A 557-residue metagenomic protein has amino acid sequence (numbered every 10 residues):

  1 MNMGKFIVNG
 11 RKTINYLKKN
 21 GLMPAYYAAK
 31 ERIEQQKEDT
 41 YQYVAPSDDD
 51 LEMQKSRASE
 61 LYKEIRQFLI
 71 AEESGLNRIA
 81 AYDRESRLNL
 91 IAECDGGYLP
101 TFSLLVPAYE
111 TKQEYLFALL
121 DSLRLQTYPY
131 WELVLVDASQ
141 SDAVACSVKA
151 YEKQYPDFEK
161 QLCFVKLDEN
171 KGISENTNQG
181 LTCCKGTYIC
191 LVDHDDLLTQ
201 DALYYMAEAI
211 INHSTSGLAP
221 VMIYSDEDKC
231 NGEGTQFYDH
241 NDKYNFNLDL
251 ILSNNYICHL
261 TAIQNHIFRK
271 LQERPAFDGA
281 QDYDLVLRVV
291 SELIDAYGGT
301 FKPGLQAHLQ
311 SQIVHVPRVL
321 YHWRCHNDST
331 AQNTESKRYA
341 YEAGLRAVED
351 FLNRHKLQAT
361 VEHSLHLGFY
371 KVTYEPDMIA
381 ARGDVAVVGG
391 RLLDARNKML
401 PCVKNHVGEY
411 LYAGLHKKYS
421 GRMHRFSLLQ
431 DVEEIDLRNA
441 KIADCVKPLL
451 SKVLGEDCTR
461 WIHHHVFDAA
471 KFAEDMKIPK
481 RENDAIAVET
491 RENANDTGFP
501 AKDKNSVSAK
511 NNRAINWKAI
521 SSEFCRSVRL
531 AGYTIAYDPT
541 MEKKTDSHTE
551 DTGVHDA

Functional and structural regions predicted by a protein language model:
A45-S122, S364-P376, A381: N-proximal low-complexity "stem/linker" segments adjacent to membrane-targeting elements
S59, I65, G279-A280, D284-P376 (+1 more regions): C-terminal catalytic/acceptor-binding lobe
D121-Y130: Short, acidic, metal-binding catalytic loop of nucleotide-sugar glycosyltransferases
D137-S147, E169: A conserved acidic beta->alpha catalytic loop
L167-C184: Glycine-rich, basic loop-to-helix element that forms the pyrophosphate-binding segment of sugar-nucleotide handling
I189: Short aromatic/hydrophobic "clamp" motif used to bind/position activated sugar donors
D201-F237, M378-E409: Conserved donor NDP-sugar-binding/catalytic core segment of glycosyltransferases
F237-N265, F277-D278, G408-E489, D496: A recurrent flexible, glycine/aromatic-enriched loop bordering the glycosyltransferase active site that acts as
